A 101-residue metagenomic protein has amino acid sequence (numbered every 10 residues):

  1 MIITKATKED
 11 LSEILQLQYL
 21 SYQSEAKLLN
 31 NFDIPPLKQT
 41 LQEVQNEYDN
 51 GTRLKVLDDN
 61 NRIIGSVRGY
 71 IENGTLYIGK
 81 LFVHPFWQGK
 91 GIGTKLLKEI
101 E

Functional and structural regions predicted by a protein language model:
I2-Q16: A short beta-loop-alpha structural element at the N-terminal edge of CoA-dependent acyl/N-acetyltransferase catalytic
K8-E9, D49, D59-R62, I71-T75: Short strand-connecting beta-turns/loops that link adjacent beta-strands
E13-L17, E43, K95, E99: Alpha-helical elements of Rossmann-like donor-binding domains used by nucleotide-donor carbohydrate transfer enzymes
L17-L20, N50: Residues within well-ordered alpha-helical secondary structure of globular protein domains
Y19-V44: Conserved GNAT-fold acetyl-CoA-binding loop/helix
E43-K55: A short helix-loop-beta-strand connector motif used in the catalytic cores of GNAT acetyltransferases and, in some
K55, R62-Y70, Y77-F82: Conserved beta-strand in the GNAT
V83, G89-E101: Conserved acetyl-CoA-binding loop-helix of GNAT-fold acetyltransferases
